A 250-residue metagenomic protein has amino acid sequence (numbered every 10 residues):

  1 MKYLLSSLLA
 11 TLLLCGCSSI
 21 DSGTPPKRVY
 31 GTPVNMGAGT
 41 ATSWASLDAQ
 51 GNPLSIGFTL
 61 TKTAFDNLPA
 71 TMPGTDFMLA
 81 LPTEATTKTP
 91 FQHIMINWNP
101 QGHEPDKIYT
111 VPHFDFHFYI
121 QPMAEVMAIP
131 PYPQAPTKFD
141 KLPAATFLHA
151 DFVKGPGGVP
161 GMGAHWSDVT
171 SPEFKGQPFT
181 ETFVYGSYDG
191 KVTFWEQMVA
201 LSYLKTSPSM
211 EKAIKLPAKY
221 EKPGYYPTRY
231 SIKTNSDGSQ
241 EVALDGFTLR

Functional and structural regions predicted by a protein language model:
Y3-G31: Bacterial Sec-dependent N-terminal signal peptides
I20-R250: Metal-centered catalytic cores of metalloenzymes
